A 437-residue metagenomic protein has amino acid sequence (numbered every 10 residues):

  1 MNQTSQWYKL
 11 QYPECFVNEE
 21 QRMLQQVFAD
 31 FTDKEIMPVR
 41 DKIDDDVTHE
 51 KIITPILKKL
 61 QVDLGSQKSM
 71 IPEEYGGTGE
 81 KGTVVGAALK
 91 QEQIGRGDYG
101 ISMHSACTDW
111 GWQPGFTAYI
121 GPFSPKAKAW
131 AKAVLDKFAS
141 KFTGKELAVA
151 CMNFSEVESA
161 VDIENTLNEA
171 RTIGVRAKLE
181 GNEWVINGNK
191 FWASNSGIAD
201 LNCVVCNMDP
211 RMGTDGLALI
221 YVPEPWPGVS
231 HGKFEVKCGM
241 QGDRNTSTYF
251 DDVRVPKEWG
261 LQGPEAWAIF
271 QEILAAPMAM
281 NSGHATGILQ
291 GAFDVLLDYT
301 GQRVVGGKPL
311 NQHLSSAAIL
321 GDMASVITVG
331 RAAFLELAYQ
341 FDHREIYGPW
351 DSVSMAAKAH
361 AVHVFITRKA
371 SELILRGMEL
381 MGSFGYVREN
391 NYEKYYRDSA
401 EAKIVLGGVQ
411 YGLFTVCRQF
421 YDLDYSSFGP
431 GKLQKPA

Functional and structural regions predicted by a protein language model:
M1-A106, G121, K126, P349 (+1 more regions): Amphipathic, small/basic residue-rich leader segments at the start of a protein or domain
N2-K9, M381-A437: Glycine-rich phosphate/cofactor-binding loops in nucleotide/flavin-utilizing enzymes
P13-F16, M208, S230-T328, A402 (+1 more regions): Glycine-rich beta->alpha junctions and the first turn(s) of the following alpha-helix
I36-T48, G301, V305-K308, T328-F365 (+1 more regions): C-terminal helix-coil-helix/basic helical segment that borders enzyme active sites and/or dimer interfaces and provides
G77, S102-L135, A160-I163: N-terminal glycine-rich flavin-associated loop
K145-A160: A short, Trp-centered hydrophobic/proline-enriched beta-strand micro-motif
N187-S230: A short core secondary-structure module
F191-G197, P277-N281, A400-G408: Glycine-rich phosphate/pyrophosphate-binding beta-alpha loops
